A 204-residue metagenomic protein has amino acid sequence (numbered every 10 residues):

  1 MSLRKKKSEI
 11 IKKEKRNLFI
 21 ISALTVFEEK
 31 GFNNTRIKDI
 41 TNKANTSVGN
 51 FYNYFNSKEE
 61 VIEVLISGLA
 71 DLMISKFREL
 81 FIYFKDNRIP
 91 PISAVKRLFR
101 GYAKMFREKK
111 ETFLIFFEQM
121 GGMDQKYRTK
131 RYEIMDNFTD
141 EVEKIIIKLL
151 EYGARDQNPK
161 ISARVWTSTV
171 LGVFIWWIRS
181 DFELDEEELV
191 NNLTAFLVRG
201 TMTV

Functional and structural regions predicted by a protein language model:
M1-E14: N-terminal intrinsically disordered/low-complexity leader segments
K12-L24, I40, V61, L65-F77 (+1 more regions): Generic hydrophobic, amphipathic alpha-helix propensity
R16-N17, I37, E59, E63 (+8 more regions): Short, structured helix-loop boundary elements
L18, V26-E60, V64: Helix-turn-helix
V64, E79-E108, W166, E187: Hydrophobic alpha-helical connector segments
D71-R78, S93, Q125-E151, K160-R164 (+2 more regions): Amphipathic alpha-helical packing segments from all-alpha helical-bundle domains
M105-Q125, I175-R179: Amphipathic alpha-helical segments used for helix-helix packing
F117, L149-A195: Hydrophobic/aromatic-rich alpha-helical bundle segments in the mid-to-C-terminal region
